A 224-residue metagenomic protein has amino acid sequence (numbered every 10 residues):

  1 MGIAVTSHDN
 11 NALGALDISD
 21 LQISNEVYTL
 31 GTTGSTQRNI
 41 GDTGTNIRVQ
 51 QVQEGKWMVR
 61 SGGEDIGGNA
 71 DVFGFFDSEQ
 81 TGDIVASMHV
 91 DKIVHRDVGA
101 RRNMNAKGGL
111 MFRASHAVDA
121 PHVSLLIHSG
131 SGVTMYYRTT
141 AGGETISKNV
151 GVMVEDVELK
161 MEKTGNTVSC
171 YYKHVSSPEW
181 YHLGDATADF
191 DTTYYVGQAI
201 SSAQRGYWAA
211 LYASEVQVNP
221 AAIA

Functional and structural regions predicted by a protein language model:
M1-A224: Extracellular glycan-recognition regions
